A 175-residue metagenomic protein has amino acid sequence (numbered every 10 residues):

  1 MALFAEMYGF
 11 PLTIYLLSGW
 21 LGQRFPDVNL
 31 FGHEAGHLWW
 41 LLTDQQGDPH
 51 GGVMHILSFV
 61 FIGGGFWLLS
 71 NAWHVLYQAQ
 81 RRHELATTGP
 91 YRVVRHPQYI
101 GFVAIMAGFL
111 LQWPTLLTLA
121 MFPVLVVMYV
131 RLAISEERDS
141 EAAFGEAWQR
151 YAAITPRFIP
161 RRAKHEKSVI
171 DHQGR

Functional and structural regions predicted by a protein language model:
M1-T87, I100-G101, I105-R175: Membrane-anchoring alpha-helices and their flanking helix-loop junctions
P90: Short alpha-helical H-box segment flanking the phosphoacceptor histidine in two-component systems
V93-I100: Histidine-centered phosphotransfer motif of kinases
